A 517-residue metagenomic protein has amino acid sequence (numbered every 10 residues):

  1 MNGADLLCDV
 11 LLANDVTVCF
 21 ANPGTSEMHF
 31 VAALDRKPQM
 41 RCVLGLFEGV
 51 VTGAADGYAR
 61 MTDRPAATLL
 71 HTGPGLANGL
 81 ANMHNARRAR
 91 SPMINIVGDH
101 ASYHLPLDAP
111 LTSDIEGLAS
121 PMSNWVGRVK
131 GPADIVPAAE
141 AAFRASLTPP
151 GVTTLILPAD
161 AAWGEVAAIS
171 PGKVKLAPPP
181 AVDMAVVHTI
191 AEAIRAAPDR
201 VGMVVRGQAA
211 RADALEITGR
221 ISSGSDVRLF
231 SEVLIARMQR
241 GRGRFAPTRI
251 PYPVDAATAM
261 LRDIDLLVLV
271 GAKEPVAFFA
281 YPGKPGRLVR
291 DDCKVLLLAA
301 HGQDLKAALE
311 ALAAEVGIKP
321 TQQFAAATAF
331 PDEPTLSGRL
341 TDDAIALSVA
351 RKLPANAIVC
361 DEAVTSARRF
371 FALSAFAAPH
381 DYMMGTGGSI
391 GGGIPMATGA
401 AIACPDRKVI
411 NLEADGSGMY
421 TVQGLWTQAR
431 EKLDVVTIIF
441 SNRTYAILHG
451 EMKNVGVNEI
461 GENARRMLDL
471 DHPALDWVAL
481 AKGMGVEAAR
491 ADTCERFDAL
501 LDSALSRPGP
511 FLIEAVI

Functional and structural regions predicted by a protein language model:
M1-Q322, V435-T437: N-terminal alpha/beta PP-like core and its mobile active-site loop of ThDP/TPP-dependent enzymes
N2, A133, G271, P275-A367 (+4 more regions): Phosphate/pyrophosphate-binding active-site segments
G3-C8, L12-T17, N22-T25, F30-K37 (+1 more regions): Active-site diphosphate/adenylate-binding microenvironment
E27, E48-G53, L76, S366-R368 (+2 more regions): Short acidic loop-to-helix transition motifs that present clustered carboxylates
A33, A81-N82, D213-R220, S348 (+3 more regions): A short acidic, amphipathic alpha-helical/loop segment
F47-E48, L107-A109, L176-A191, I250-P251 (+5 more regions): A general structural motif
I96, H104-L111, R369-I517: Thiamine diphosphate
L157-D160, R206-G207, E232, E362-S366 (+2 more regions): Short, well-ordered beta-to-alpha junction loops that form the rim of enzyme active sites and present histidine/acidic
